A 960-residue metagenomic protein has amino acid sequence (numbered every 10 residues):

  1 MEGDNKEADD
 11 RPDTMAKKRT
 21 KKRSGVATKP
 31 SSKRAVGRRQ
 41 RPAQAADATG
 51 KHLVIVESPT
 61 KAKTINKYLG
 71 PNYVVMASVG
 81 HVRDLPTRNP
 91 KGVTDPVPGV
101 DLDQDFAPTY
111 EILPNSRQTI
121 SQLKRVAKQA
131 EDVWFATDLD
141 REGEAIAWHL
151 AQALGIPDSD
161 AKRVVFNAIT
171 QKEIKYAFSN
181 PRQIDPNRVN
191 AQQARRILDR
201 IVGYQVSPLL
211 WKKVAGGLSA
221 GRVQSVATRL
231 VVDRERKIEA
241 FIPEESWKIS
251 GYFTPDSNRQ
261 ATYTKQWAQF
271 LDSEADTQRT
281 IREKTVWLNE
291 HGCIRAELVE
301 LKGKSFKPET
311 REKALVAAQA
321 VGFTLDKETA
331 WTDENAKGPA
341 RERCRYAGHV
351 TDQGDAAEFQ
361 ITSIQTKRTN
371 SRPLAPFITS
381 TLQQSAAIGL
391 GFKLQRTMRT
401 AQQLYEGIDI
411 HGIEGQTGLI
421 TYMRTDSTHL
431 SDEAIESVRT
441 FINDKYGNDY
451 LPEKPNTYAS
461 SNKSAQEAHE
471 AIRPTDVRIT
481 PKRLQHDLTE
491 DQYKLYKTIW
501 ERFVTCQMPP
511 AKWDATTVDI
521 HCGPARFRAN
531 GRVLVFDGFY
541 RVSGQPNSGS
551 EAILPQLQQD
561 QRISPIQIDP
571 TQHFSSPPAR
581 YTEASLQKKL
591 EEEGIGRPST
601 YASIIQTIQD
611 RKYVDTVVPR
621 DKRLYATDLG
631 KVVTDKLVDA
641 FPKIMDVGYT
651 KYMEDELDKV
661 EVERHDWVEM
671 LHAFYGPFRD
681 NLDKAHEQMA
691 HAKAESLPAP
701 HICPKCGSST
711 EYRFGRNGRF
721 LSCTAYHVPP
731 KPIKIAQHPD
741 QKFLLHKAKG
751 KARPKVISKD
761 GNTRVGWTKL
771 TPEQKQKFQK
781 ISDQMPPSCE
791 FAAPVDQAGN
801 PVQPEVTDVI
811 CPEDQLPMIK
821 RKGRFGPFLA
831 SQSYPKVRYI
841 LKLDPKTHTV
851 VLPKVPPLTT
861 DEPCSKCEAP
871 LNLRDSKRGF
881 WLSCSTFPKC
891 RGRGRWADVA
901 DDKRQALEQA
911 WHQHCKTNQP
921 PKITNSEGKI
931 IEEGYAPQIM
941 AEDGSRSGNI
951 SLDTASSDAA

Functional and structural regions predicted by a protein language model:
E2-L53, K63-T64, P71, A153 (+8 more regions): Basic, low-complexity terminal or inter-domain segments flanking catalytic cores
E2-R196, Q205, L210, A320 (+3 more regions): Intrinsically disordered, low-complexity regulatory segments
G50, D138-D140, A215-S219, T366-A375 (+4 more regions): Conserved short loop/turn motifs at secondary-structure junctions
P59-A62, M76-V79, Y110-A127, G143-W148 (+16 more regions): Amphipathic alpha-helical transducer elements in NTP-driven molecular machines
K67, Q122-H349, P474-A525: Phosphate-backbone binding and catalysis cores of DNA-processing enzymes
A356-R372, Q384, Q567-S575: Positively charged, polyanion-binding regions of nucleic-acid-associated proteins
